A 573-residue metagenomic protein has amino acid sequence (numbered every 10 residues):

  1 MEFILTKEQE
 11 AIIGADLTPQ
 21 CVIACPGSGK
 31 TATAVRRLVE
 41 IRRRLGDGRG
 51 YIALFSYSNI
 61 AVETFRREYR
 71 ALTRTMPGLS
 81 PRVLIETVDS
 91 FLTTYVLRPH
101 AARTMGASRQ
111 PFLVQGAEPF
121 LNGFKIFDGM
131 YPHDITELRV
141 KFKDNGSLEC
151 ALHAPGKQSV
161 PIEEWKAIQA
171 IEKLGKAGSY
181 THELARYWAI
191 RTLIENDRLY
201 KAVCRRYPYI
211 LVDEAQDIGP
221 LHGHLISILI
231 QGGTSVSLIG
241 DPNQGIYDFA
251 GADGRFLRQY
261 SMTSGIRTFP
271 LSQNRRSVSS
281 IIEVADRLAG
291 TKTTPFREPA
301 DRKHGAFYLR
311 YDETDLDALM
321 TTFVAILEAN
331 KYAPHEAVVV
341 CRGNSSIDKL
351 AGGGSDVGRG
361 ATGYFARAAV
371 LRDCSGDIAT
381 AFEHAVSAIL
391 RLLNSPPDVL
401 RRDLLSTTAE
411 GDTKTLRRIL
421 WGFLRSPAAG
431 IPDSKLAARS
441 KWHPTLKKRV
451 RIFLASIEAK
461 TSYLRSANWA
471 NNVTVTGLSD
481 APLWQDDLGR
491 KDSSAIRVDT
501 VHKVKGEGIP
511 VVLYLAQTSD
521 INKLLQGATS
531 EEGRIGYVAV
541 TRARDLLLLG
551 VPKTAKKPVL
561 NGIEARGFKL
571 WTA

Functional and structural regions predicted by a protein language model:
M1-A102, D499, V504-K505, V512-L513 (+1 more regions): P-loop NTPase Walker
M1-P26, A32-T33, Y51-A53, G123-L211 (+2 more regions): Accessory N-terminal region flanking or inserted into the helicase ATPase core in nucleic-acid motor proteins
E2-T6, E10-G14, T18-P26, I266-Q273 (+1 more regions): Inter-lobe coupling/hinge region of RecA-like P-loop helicase motors
D89, T104-G178, D403-R451: Coupling/switch/interface segments within P-loop NTPase motor domains and analogous charged loops in nucleic-acid
R98, Q244-D248, Y260-E298, Y311: Conserved coupling/interface region of RecA-like P-loop/ASCE motor cores
L221-L257, P270: Signature of the SF2 helicase/ATPase Hel1-core->accessory helical subdomain module
A318-W469: Conserved helicase/translocase motor-coupling segment
V511, A516-A573: C-terminal accessory regions
